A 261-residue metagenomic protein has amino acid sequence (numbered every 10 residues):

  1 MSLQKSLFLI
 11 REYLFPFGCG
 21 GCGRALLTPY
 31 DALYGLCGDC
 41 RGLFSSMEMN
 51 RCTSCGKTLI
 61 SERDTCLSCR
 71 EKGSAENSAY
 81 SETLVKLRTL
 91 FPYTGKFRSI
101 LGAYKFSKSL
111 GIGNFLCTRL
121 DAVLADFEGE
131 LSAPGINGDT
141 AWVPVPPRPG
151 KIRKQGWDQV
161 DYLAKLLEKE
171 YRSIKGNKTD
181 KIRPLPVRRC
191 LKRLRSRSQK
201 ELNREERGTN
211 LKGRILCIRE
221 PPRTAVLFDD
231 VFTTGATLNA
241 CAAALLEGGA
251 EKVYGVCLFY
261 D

Functional and structural regions predicted by a protein language model:
M1-D261: Glycine-rich phosphate/pyrophosphate-handling loop used in enzymes and phosphotransfer proteins
